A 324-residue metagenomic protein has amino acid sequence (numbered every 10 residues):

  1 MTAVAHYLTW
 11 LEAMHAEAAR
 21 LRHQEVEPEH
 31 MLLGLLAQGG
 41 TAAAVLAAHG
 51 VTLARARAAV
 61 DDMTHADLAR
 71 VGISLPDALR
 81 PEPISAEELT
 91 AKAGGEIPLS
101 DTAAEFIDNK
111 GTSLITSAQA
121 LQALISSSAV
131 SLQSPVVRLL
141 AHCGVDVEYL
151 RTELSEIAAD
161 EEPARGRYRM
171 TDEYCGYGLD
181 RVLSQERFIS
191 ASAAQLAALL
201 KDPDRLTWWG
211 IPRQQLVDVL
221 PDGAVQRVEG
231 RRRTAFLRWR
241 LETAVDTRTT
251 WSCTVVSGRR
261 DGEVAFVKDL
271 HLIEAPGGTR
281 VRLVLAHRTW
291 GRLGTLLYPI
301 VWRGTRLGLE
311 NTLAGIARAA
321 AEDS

Functional and structural regions predicted by a protein language model:
M1-S190: Histone-fold recognition with a strong bias for associated Lys/Arg-rich disordered tails
R181-L183, I211-Q214: A short, amphipathic edge element
S190-I211: Amphipathic alpha-helical segments
L196-A197, L206, A224, L283 (+1 more regions): Hydrophobic pocket/interface hotspot
T207-W208, V217-E263, D323: Glycine-rich portal/gate segments that line the openings of hydrophobic small-molecule binding cavities
V228-L237, L241, F266-L270, A275 (+2 more regions): Long, compositionally biased intrinsically disordered regions
S257-L307: Beta-strand/loop substructures that line and gate deep hydrophobic ligand-binding cavities in soluble
L297-S324: A conserved amphipathic terminal alpha-helix motif
